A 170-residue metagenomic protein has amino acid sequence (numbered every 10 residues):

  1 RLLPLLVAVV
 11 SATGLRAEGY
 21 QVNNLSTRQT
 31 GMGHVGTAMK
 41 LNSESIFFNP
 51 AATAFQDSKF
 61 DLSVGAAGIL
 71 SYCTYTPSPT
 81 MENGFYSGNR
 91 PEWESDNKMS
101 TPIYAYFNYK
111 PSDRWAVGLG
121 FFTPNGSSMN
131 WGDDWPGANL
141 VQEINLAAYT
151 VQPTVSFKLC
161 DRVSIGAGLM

Functional and structural regions predicted by a protein language model:
P4-S11: Bacterial N-terminal signal peptides
G14-V117, F121-F122: N-terminal, post-signal peptide beta-strand-biased segments of exported outer-membrane/organellar beta-barrel and other
A54, Y109-K110, F157-D161, L169: Residue-level signature of outer-membrane beta-barrel architecture
D61-S63, A116, T154, K158 (+2 more regions): Membrane-spanning beta-strand positions in outer-membrane beta-barrel proteins
T74-M81, M129-G137: Outer-membrane beta-barrel translocator domains and adjoining extracellular loop/strand segments of Gram-negative
G88-W93, P136-Q142: Extracellular loop and loop/strand-boundary signature of outer-membrane beta-barrel proteins
F122, G168-M170: Short, well-ordered beta-to-alpha junction loops that form the rim of enzyme active sites and present histidine/acidic
N139-P153: A gly/proline- and charged-residue-enriched helix-loop-helix capping module
